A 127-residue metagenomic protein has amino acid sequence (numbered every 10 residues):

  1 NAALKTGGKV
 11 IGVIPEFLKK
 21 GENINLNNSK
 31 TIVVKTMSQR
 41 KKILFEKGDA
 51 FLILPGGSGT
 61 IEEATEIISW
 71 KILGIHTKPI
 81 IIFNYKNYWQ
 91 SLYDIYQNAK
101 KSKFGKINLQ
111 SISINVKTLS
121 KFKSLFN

Functional and structural regions predicted by a protein language model:
N1-K47, F83-N127: A cross-family phosphate/adenosyl-ligand binding-site feature
E16-L18, G56-G59: Short glycine-rich anion-binding loops that position phosphate/pyrophosphate groups of nucleotides and phosphorylated
D49, H76-K78, S111: Short glycine-/polar-rich loops that comprise or flank the Walker A/P-loop and associated switch/sensor motifs
P55, G74-N84: Short, proline-centered helix/strand-breaking motifs
G59-E66: Short glycine/serine/threonine-rich phosphate/pyrophosphate-binding segments that cradle anionic phosphate groups
I68-W70, A99: Glycine-rich, phosphate-binding/catalytic loops in enzymes
W70-K78, F104-K106: Arginine/glycine-rich "motif VI" loop of SF2 helicases in the C-terminal RecA-like domain
